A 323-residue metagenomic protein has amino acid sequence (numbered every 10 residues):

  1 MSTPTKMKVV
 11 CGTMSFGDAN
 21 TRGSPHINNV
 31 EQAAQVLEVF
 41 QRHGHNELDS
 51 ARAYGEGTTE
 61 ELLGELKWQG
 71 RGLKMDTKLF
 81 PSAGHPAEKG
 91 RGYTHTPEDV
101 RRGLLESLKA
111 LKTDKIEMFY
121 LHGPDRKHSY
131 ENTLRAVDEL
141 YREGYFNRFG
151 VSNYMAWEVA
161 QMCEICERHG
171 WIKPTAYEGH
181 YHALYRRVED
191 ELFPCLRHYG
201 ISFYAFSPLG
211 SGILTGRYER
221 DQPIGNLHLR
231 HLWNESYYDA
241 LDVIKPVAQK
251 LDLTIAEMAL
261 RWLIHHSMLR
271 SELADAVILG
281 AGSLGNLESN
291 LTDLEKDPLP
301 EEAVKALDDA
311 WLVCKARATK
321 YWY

Functional and structural regions predicted by a protein language model:
M1-K74: N-terminal binding-site loop/beta-alpha segment at the start of enzyme catalytic domains that lines or forms
T5, S15-G23, A87-K89, R197-V247 (+2 more regions): Glycine-rich, positively charged active-site loop/lid region within alpha/beta enzyme cores that binds and organizes
T5-V9, G44-E47, Q69-L73, T113-E117 (+5 more regions): Short, well-ordered coil/turn segments that N-cap beta-strands
C11, L48, L63, M75 (+12 more regions): Conserved, mostly hydrophobic/aromatic
M14-F16, A51-A53, K78-S82, L121-P124 (+4 more regions): Active-site beta-loop-alpha junctions enriched in small/polar residues
A19-N20, P25, E38, A87-L184 (+1 more regions): Glycine/proline-rich, positively charged, aromatic-decorated active-site loop/lid region on the catalytic face
G70-H95: Structural motif corresponding to the early beta-alpha repeats
I224, W233-K296: Conserved short secondary-structure transition element at the edge of the structured enzyme core that lines
